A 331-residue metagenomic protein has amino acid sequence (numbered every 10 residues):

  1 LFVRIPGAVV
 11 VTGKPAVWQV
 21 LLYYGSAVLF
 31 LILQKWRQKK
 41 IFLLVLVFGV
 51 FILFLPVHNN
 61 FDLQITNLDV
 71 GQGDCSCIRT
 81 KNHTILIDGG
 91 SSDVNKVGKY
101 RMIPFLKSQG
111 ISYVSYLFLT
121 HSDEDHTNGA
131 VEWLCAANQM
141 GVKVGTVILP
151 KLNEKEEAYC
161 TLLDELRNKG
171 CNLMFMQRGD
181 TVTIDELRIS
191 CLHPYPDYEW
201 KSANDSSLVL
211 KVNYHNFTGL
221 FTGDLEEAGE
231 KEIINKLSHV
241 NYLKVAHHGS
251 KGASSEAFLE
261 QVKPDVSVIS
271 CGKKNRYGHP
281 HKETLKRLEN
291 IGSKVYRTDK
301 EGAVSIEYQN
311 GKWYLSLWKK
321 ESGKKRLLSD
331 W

Functional and structural regions predicted by a protein language model:
L1-W331: Non-globular, low-confidence helical/coil segments that flank catalytic cores
